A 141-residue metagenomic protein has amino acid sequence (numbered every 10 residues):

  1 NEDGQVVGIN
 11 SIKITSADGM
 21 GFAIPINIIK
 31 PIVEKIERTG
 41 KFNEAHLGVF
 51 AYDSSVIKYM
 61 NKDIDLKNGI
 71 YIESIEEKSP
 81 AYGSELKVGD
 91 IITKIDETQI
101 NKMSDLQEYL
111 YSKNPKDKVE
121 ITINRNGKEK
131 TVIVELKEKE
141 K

Functional and structural regions predicted by a protein language model:
E2-V6, P31-K141: C-terminal recognition in membrane/secretory proteostasis and scaffolding
